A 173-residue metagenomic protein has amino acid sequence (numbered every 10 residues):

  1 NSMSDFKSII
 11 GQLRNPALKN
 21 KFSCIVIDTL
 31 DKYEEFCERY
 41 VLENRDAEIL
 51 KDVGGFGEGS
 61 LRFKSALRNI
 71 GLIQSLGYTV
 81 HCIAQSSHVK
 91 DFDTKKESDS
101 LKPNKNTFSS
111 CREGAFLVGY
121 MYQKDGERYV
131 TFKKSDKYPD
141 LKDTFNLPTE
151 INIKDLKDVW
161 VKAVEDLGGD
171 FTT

Functional and structural regions predicted by a protein language model:
N1, N15, N20, N44 (+5 more regions): Detector for Asparagine
N1-C24, D155-L156, V164-T173: Basic, amphipathic N-terminal segments that precede the first structured/catalytic domain
Q12-P16, F36, G114, V118-M121: Conserved, well-folded catalytic cores of nucleic-acid-processing and energy-transducing macromolecular machines
P16, Y40-E43, A47, K90 (+4 more regions): Generic marker of "main functional regions" within proteins
C24-S110: P-loop NTPase motor core
G55-S60, A115, E127, G169-D170: Intrinsically disordered, low-complexity regions
V80-D155: Phosphate-binding/switch region of NTP-binding enzymes
